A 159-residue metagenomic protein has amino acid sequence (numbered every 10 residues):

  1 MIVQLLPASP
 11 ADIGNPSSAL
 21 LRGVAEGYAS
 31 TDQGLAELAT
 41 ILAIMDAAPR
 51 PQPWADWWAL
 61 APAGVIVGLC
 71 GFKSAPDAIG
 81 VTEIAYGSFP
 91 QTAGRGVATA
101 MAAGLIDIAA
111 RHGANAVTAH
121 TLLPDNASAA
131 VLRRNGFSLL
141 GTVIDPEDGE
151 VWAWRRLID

Functional and structural regions predicted by a protein language model:
M1-E83, F89-Q91, G104-I108, H112 (+1 more regions): GNAT-family acyltransferases
S88-F89, P124: Juxtamembrane/interface motifs at transmembrane-helix termini
G96-T99: Glycine-rich acyl-CoA binding loop
R111-T121: Conserved GNAT acetyl-CoA-binding A-motif
A119-A129, E147: Conserved beta-strand-loop-alpha-helix junction that forms the acyl-donor binding cleft
L132: Conserved active-site tyrosine of GNAT-family acetyltransferases
